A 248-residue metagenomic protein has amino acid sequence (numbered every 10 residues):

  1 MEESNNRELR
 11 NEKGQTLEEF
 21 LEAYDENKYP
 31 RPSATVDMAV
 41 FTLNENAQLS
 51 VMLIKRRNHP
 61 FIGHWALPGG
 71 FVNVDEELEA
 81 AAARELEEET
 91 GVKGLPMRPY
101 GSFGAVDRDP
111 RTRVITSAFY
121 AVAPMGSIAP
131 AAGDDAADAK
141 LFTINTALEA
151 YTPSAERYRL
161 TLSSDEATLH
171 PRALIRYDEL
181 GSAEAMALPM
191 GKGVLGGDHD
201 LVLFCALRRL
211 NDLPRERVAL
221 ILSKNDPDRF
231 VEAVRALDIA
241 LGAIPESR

Functional and structural regions predicted by a protein language model:
M1-R248: N-terminal leader/linker segments that precede catalytic domains of diphosphate-processing enzymes
